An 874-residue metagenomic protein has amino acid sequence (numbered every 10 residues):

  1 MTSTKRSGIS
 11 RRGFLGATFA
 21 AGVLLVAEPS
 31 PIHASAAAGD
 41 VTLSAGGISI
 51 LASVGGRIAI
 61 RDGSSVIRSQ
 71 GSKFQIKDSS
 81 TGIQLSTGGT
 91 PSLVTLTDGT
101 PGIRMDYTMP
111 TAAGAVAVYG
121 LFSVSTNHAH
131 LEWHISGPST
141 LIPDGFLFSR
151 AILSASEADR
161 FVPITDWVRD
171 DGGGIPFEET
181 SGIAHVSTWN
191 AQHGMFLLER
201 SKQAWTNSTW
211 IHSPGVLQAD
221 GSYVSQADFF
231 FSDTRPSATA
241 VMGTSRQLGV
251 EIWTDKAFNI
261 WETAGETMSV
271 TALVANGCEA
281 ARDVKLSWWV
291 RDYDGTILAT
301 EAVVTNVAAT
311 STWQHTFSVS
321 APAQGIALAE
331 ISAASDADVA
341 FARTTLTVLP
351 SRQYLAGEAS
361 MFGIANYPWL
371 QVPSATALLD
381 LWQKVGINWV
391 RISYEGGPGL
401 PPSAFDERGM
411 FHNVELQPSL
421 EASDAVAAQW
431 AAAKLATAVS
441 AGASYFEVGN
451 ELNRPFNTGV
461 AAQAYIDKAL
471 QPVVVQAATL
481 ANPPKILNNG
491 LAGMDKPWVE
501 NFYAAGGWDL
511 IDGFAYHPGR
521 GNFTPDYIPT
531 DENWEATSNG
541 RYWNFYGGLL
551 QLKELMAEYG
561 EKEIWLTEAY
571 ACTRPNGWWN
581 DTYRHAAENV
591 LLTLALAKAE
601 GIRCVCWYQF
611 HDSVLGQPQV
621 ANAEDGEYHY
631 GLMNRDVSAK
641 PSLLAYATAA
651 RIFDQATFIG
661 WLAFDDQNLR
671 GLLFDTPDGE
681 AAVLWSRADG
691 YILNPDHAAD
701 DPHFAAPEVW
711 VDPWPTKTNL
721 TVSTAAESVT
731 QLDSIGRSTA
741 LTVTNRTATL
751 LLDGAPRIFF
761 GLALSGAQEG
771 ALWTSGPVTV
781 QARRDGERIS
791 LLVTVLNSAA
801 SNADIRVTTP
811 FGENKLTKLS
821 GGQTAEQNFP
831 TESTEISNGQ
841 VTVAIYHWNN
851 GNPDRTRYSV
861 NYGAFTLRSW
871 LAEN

Functional and structural regions predicted by a protein language model:
M1-I9, A17-A27: N-terminal secretory signal peptides
A38-V41, H130-M195, E813-N814, A825: Polysaccharide-binding surfaces and accessory modules of carbohydrate-active proteins
G39-A112: Acidic-aromatic substrate-binding/catalytic surfaces of carbohydrate-active enzymes
S44, S149, F177-T254, G812: Beta-strand-rich recognition/accessory modules
R235-P236, T742-W773: C-terminal beta-strand-rich structural cap/linker in extracellular carbohydrate-active enzymes
L273-A275, R282, A663-A725, R757 (+2 more regions): Carbohydrate-binding surface patches
Q463-N589, E600: Noncatalytic carbohydrate-binding groove/subsite architecture in carbohydrate-active enzymes
T573-Y646, F664: Aromatic/acidic polysaccharide-binding cleft in carbohydrate-active enzymes
